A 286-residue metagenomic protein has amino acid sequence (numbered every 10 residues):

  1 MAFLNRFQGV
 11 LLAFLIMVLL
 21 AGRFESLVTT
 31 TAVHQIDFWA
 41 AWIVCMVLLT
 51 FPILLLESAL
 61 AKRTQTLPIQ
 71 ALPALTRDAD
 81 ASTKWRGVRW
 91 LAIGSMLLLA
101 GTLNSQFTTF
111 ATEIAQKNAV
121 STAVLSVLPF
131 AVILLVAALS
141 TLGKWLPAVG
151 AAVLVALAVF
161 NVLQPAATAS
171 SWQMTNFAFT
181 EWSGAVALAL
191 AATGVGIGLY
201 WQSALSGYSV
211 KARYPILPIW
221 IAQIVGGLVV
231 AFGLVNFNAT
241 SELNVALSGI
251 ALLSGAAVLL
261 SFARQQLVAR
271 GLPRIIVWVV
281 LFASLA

Functional and structural regions predicted by a protein language model:
M1-E25, I53-S58, I69, D80-K84 (+2 more regions): Membrane-interface "cap" regions at the ends of multi-pass membrane proteins
M1-I43, T168-S170, I216-W220, I224 (+1 more regions): Transmembrane helix-boundary motif of multi-pass solute transporters/channels
F3-F7, H34-F38, W42, T64-L98 (+3 more regions): Transmembrane-helix boundary/entry motifs in multi-pass membrane transporters
V28-W39, L55-K84, S206-I216, N238-L243 (+1 more regions): Flexible loop linkers connecting adjacent transmembrane helices in multi-pass alpha-helical membrane transporters
T29-V33, T109-A119, P129-A151, Y200-V210 (+2 more regions): Membrane-water interface regions at transmembrane-helix termini and the short interhelical loops of multi-pass membrane
T50-L67, A79-N118, A257, F262-Q266 (+1 more regions): Hydrophobic transmembrane alpha-helices that form the core helical bundles of multi-pass secondary transporters
A100-T109, A137-T175, V229-N236: Hydrophobic alpha-helical segments and their helix-loop junctions in multi-pass secondary transporters
Q164-A286: Membrane-embedded translocation segments of transport machinery
